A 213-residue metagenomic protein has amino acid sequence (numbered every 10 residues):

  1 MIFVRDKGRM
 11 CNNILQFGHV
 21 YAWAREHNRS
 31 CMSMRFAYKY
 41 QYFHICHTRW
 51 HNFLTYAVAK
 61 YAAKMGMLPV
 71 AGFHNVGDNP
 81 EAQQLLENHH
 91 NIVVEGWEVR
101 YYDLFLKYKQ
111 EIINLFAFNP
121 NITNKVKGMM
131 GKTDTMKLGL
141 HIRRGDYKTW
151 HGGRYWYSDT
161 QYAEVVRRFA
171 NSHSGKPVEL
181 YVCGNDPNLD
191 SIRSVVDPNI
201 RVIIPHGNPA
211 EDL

Functional and structural regions predicted by a protein language model:
M1-F3: Extreme N-terminal starter segment of soluble prokaryotic enzymes
R5-L15: A short, glycine/small-residue-rich beta-strand->loop->alpha-helix junction that serves as a flexible
G8-R9, E98, R144-D146, G184-D186: Short, flexible loop/turn elements at secondary-structure junctions
M10, N171-L213: Donor-binding and catalytic core of enzymes assembling or modifying cell-surface/extracellular glycoconjugates
L15-R25, Y162-A170: Histidine-anchored nucleotide/phosphate-binding helix
R29-Y40: A short beta-strand-loop structural module common to alpha/beta enzyme folds
S33-R35, H141-I142, E179-G184: Short beta-strand segments
K39-P177: Secretory-pathway luminal glycosyltransferase catalytic domains
